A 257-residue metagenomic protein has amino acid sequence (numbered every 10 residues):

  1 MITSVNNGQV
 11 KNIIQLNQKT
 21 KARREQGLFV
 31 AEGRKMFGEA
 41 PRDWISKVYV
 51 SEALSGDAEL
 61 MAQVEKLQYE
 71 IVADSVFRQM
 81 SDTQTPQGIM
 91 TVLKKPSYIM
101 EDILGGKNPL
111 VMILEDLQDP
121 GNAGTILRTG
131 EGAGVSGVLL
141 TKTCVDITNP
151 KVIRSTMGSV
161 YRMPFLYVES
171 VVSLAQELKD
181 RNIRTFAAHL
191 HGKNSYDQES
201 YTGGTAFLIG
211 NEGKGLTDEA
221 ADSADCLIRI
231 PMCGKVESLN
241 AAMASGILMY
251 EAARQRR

Functional and structural regions predicted by a protein language model:
M1-A58, C144-V145: Boundary-proximal intrinsically disordered activation/regulatory segments immediately upstream of a helical core
I2-S4, E70-A73, P164-V171: Short acidic-hydrophobic, aromatic-tinged amphipathic segments that line or gate anion-handling sites
G33, Q118-T125, L239-A244: Amphipathic alpha-helical repeat scaffolds
G56-K66: Short, aromatic/basic amphipathic alpha-helical patches
L67-K94: Glycine/small-residue-rich loop that forms an oxyanion/phosphate-binding "nest" at active or ligand-binding sites
I103-G192: RNA substrate-binding interface of SAM-dependent RNA methyltransferases
G132-A133, I147, V152-V160, D218-R257: Structured adenosyl-cofactor binding patch, chiefly the S-adenosyl-L-methionine
F186-V236, N240: Active-site/ligand-binding-proximal alpha/beta "capping" segment
